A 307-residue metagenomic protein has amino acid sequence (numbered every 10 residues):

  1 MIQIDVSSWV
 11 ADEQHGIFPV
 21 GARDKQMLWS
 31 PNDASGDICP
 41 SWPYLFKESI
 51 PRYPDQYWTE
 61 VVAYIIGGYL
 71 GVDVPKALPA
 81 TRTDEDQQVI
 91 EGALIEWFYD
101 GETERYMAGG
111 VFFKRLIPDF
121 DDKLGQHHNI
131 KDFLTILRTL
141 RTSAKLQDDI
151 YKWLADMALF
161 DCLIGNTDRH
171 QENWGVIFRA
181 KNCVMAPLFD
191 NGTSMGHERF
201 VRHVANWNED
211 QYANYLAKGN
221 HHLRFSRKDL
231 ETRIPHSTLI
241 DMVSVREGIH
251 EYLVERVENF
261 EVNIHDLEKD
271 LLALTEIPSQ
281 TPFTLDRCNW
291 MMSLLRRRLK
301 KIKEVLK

Functional and structural regions predicted by a protein language model:
M1-D121: Conserved ATP-binding subdomain of kinase catalytic cores across diverse folds
I17, D55-T59, D149-W153, T284 (+1 more regions): Aromatic-acidic/polar surface patches that form glycan- and anion
D55, K131-F200: Conserved kinase catalytic-core segment
I65, D156-I164, S293-R297: Short, hydrophobic/amphipathic alpha-helical patches that form generic packing surfaces within helical domains
G68, I177-K307: C-terminal catalytic region of ATP-dependent kinase domains
K76-E85, H170-R179, K307: Short alpha-helical "patches" and their helix-cap loops
E102-R115, N129-D132, F283-D286, K303-K307: Secondary-structure junction/capping motif
I117-L137: Short acidic, low-complexity segments enriched in Ser/Thr/Gly/Pro
